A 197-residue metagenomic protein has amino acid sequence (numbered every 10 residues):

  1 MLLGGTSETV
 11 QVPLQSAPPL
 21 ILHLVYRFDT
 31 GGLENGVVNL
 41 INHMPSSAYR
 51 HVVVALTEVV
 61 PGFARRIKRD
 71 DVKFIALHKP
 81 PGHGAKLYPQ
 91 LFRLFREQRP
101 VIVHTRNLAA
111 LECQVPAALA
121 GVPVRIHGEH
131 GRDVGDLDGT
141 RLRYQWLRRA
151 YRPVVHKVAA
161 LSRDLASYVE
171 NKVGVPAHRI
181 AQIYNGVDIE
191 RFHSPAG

Functional and structural regions predicted by a protein language model:
M1-G197: Membrane-interface segments of envelope glycosyltransferases acting on lipid-linked substrates or membrane lipids
